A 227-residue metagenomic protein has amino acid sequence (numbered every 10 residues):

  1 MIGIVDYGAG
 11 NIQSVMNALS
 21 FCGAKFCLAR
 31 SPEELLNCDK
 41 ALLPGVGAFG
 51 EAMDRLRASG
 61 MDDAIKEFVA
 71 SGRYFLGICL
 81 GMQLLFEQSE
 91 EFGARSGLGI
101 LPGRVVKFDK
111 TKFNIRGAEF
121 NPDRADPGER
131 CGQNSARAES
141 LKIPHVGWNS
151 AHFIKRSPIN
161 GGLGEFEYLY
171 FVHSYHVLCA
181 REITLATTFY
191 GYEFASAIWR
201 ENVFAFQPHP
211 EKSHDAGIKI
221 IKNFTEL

Functional and structural regions predicted by a protein language model:
I2-A24, P208-K212: N-terminal beta1-alpha1 ligand-phosphate binding loop
F21-L28, L56-S59, W148-K155, T187-F189: Short gly/ser/thr-rich secondary-structure transition/capping motifs
F26-N37: Short acidic low-complexity segments
N37-C38, S71: Alpha-helix C-terminal capping/helix-to-coil transition sites in glycosyltransferase folds
L42-P44: Structural motif
G47-G117, C131, R137-H145: Cysteine-nucleophile active-site neighborhood
A70, V105-L227: Amide-donor transfer/coupling interface in amidating biosynthetic enzymes
